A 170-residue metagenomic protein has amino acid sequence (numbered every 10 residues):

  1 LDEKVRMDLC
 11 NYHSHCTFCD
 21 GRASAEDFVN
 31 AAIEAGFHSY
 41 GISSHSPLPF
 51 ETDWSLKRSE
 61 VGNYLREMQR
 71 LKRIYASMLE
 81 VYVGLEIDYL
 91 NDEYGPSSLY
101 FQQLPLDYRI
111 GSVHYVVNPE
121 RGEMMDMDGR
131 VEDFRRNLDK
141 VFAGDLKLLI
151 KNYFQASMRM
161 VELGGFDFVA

Functional and structural regions predicted by a protein language model:
L1-N91, P96, F101, D107 (+1 more regions): An N-terminally biased module of ancient metal coordination in phosphate/nucleic-acid-related enzymes
V61-A170: Extended substrate/RNA-proximal surfaces in nucleic-acid metabolism proteins
